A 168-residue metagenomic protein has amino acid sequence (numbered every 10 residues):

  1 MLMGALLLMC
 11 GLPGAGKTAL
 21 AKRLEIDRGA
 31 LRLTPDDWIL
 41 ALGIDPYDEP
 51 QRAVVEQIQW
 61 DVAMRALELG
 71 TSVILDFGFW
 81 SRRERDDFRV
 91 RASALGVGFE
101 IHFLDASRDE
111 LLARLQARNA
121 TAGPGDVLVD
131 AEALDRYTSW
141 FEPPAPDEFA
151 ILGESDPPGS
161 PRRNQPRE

Functional and structural regions predicted by a protein language model:
L2-L6, C10, A15, R23 (+3 more regions): Conserved GTP-binding G-domain of TRAFAC-class P-loop NTPases and closely related GTPase folds
A15-T71, A117: Conserved substrate/cofactor phosphate-moiety recognition/catalytic segment in nucleotide-dependent phosphotransferases
R23-L24, D87, R91-L95, W140: Alpha-helical structural signal in soluble globular domains
D37-I39, W80, D105-L111, P158-G159: Conserved nucleotide-binding/hydrolysis micro-motifs of P-loop NTPases
M64-E68, A92-G96, P143-P146: Conserved catalytic network of the ASCE P-loop NTPase/AAA+ motor domain
L69-V73, G98-E100: Loop/turn-to-beta-strand initiation segments
D76-F88: Acidic, metal-coordinating catalytic cores used for nucleic-acid/nucleotide bond scission and strand-transfer chemistry
L95-L115: Conserved phosphate-donor/acceptor-positioning beta-strand/loop module used by diverse small-molecule
